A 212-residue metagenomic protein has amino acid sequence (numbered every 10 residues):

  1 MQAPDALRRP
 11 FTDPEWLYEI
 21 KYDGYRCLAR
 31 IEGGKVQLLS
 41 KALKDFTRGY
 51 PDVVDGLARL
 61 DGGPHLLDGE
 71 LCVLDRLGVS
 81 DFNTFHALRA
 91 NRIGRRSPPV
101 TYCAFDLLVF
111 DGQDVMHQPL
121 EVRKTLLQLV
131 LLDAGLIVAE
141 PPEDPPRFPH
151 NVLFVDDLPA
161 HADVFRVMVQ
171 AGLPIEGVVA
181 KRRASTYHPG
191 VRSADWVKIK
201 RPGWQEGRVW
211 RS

Functional and structural regions predicted by a protein language model:
M1-S212: Catalytic cores of nucleic-acid ligases and guanylyltransferases
